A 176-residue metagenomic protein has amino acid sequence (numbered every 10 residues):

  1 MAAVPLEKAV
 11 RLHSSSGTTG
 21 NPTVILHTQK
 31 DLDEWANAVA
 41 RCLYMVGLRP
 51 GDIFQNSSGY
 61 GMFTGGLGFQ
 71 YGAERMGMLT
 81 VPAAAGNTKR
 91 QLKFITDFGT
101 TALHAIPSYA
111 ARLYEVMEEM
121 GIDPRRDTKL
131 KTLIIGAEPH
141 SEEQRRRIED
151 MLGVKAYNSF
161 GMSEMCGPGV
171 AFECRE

Functional and structural regions predicted by a protein language model:
M1-S14, T19-N37, R41-M45, R49: Nucleotide 5′-phosphate-binding alpha/beta core
S15-T18, S57, I134, S159: Short glycine/serine/threonine-biased micro-segments
T19-P22, G61, P139, S163: Gly/Ser/Thr-rich beta-alpha loop segments that engage phosphate groups in nucleotides
T28-C42, I53-R112: AMP-binding/adenylate-forming
Y44-L48, G72, P124-R126: Glycine-rich helix-loop-beta junction characteristic of Rossmann-like nucleotide cofactor-binding loops
P50-G51, L130: Phosphate-coordination loops involved in phosphoryl transfer and adenosine-cofactor binding
M76-E176: Active-site glycine/GP-rich loop and adjacent strand/helix microenvironment that borders small-molecule binding pockets
